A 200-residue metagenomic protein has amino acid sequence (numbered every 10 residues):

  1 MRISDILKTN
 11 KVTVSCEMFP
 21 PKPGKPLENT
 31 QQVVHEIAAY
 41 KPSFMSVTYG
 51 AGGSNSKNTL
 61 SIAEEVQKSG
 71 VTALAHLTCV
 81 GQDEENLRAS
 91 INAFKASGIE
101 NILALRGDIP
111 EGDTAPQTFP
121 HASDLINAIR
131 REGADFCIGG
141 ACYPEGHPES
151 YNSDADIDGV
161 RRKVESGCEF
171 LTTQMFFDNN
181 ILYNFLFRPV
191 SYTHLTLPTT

Functional and structural regions predicted by a protein language model:
M1-C16: N-terminal amphipathic alpha-helix/helix-capping segment at the start of soluble metabolic enzymes
I3-D5, L27-E36, Y40, G53-V71: Glycine-rich, positively charged N-terminal anion/phosphate-binding segment
V14-C16, M45-V47, A73-L77, A104 (+3 more regions): Hydrophobic faces of well-ordered beta-strands that scaffold small-molecule active sites in alpha/beta enzyme cores
C16-E28, L74-E85, A141-A155: Active-site mouth loops of central-metabolism enzymes
L27-F44, I91-I102, E111, F119-C137 (+1 more regions): Alpha/beta enzyme core
T48-A51, C79, T118, E149-N152 (+1 more regions): Glycine- and other small-residue-rich loops at beta-strand/loop junctions that grip anionic moieties
S54-E64, E84-N86, E111-I126, F177-P189: Active-site-adjacent beta->alpha loops and helix N-cap segments on the catalytic face of soluble alpha/beta enzymes
T193-T199: Conserved small/polar residues in nucleotide/adenosyl-binding loops
